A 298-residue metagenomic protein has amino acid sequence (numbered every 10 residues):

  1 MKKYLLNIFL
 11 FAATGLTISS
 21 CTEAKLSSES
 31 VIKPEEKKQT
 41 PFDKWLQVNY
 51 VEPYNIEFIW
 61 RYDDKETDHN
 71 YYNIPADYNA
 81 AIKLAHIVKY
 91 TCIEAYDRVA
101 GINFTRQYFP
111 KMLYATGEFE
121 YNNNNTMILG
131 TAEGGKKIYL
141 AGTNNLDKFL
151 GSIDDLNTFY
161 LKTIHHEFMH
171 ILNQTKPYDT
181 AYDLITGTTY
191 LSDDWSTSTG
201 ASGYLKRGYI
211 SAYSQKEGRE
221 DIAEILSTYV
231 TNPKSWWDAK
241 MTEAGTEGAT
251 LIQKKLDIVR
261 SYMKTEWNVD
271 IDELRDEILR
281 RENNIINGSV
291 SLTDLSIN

Functional and structural regions predicted by a protein language model:
Y4-L5, C21-A100, T105, A249-N298: Acidic/polar, low-complexity intrinsically disordered N-terminal segments immediately downstream of a Sec signal
L5-A13: Sec-dependent N-terminal signal peptides
L16-S20: C-terminal motif of bacterial Sec signal peptides marking the signal peptidase cleavage site
L26, I82-Y139: Auxiliary, metal-adjacent structural segments of Zn-dependent hydrolase domains
N70-Y78, D147-F159, G208-K216, G245: Second-shell loop/turn segments in exported
Y96-Y114, T175-K176, W236-T246, I271-E277: Surface-exposed patches in mature extracellular/periplasmic domains of secreted proteins
D154, T158-D179, A223: Active-site recognition of the HExxH zinc-binding catalytic motif
Y190-L274, R281-N298: Metalloprotease/metallohydrolase-associated module, dominated by Zn2+-dependent proteases
